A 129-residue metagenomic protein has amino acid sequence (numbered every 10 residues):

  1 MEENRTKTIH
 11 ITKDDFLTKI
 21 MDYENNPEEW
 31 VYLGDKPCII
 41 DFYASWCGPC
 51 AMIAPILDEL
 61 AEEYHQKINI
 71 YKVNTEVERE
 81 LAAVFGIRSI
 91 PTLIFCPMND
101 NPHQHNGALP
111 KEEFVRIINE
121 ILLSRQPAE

Functional and structural regions predicted by a protein language model:
M1-E28: N-terminal "domain-start" segment that seeds a small globular fold
M1-I9, F85-G86, L123-E129: Non-globular targeting/processing and membrane-anchoring segments
H10, F42, I53-E80: Thiol-based oxidoreductase modules, predominantly thioredoxin-like and allied folds used for disulfide exchange
W30-S45: Short active-site neighborhood of thiol/selenol oxidoreductases, capturing the structured segment around
C47-C50: Hydrophobic heptad-repeat coiled-coil signature
R79-R88: Mid-chain, well-packed structural core segment of small domains
S89, I94-E129: Non-catalytic, surface beta->alpha helical segment in thiol-disulfide oxidoreductase systems
